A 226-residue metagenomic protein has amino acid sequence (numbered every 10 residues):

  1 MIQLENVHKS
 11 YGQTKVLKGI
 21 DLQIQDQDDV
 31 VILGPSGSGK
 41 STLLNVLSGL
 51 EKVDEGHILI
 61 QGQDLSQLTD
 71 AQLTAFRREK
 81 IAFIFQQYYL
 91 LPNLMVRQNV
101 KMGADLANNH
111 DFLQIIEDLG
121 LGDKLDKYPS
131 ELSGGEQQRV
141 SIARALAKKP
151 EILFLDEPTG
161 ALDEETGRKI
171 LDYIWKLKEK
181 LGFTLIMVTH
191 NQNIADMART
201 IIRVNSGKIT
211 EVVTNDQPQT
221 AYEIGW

Functional and structural regions predicted by a protein language model:
I2-V204: ABC family nucleotide-binding domain
K208-W226: Conserved beta-strand-loop-alpha-helix hinge in the C-terminal portion of ABC ATPase nucleotide-binding domains
